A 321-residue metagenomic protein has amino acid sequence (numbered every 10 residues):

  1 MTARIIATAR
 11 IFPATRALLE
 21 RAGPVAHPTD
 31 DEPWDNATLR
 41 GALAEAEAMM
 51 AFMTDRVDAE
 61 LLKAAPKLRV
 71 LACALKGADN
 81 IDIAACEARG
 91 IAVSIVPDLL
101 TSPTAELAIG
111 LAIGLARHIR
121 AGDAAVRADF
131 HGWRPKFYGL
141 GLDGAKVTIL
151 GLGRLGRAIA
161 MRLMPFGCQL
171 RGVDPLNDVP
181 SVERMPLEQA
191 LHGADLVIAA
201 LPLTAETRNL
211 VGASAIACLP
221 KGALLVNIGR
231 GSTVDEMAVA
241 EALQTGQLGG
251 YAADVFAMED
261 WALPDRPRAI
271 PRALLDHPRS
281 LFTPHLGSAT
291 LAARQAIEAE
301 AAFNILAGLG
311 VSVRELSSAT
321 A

Functional and structural regions predicted by a protein language model:
M1-V93, H192, G212: An N-terminal-biased, well-structured beta-alpha scaffold segment characteristic of Rossmann-like dinucleotide-binding
A14, P135-K221: Rossmann-like dinucleotide/phosphate-binding beta-alpha-beta segment
G23, V182, R279-S280: Short, conserved active-site loop motifs that form the nucleotide-linked donor/cofactor pocket
T54, K76, L201-L203, G229-R230 (+1 more regions): Short glycine-/small-residue-rich Rossmann-like dinucleotide-binding loops
R56, G77-N80, I95, L99-L100 (+2 more regions): Residue-level detector of alpha-helix initiation sites
P97-K146, A158-M161: Phosphate-binding beta-alpha-beta segment of Rossmann-like dinucleotide-binding domains, i.e., the NAD(P)
G222, R230-A321: Rossmann-like dinucleotide-binding domain for NAD(H)/NADP(H)
V226: Glycine-rich nucleotide-phosphate-binding loops and adjacent flexible coil segments
